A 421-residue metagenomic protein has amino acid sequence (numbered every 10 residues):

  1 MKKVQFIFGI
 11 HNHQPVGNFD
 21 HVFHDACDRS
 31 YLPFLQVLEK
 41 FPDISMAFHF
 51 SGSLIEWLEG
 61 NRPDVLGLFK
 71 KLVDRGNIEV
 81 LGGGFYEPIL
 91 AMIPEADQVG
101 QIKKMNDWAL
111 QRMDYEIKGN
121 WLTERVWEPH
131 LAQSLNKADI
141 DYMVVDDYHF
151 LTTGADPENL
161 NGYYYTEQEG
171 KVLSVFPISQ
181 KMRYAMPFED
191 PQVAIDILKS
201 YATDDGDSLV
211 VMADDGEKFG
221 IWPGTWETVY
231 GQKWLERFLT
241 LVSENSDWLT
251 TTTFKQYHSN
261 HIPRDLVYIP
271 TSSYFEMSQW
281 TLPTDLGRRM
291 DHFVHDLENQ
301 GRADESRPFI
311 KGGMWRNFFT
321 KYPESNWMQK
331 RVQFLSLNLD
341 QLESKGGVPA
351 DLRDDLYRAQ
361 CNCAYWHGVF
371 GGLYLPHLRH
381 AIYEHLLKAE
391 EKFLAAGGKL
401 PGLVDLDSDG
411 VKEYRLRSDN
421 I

Functional and structural regions predicted by a protein language model:
K2-L32, E39-F41, L160-Y164, E169-L173 (+2 more regions): Active-site and substrate-binding clefts of carbohydrate-active enzymes
K3-P94, G100-Q101, K118-L122, D141-D147 (+1 more regions): Short, well-structured secondary-structure segments
P15-G17, L54-E59, P88-M92, W127-L131 (+5 more regions): Short catalytic/ligand-binding loop motif for oxyanion handling, primarily in non-cytosolic enzymes, centered on
Y31-L38, L66-K70, I102-A109, A132 (+3 more regions): Generic structural signal for well-ordered alpha-helices, preferentially at hydrophobic/aromatic core positions
V65-G82, K103, Y115, N136-S174 (+1 more regions): Acidic, His- and aromatic-enriched active-site or binding-groove loops in soluble protein domains that engage sugars
F85-I89, V145-A155, V175-E189, V193-A194: Positively charged, amphipathic and often flexible ligand-engagement surfaces
D97-E124, K199-M212: CE4/NodB-like, metal-dependent polysaccharide N-deacetylase domain that modifies extracellular/periplasmic N-acetylated
W121-R125, V145-D146, F176-I178, A213-D215: Short His-Asn-centered micro-motif
